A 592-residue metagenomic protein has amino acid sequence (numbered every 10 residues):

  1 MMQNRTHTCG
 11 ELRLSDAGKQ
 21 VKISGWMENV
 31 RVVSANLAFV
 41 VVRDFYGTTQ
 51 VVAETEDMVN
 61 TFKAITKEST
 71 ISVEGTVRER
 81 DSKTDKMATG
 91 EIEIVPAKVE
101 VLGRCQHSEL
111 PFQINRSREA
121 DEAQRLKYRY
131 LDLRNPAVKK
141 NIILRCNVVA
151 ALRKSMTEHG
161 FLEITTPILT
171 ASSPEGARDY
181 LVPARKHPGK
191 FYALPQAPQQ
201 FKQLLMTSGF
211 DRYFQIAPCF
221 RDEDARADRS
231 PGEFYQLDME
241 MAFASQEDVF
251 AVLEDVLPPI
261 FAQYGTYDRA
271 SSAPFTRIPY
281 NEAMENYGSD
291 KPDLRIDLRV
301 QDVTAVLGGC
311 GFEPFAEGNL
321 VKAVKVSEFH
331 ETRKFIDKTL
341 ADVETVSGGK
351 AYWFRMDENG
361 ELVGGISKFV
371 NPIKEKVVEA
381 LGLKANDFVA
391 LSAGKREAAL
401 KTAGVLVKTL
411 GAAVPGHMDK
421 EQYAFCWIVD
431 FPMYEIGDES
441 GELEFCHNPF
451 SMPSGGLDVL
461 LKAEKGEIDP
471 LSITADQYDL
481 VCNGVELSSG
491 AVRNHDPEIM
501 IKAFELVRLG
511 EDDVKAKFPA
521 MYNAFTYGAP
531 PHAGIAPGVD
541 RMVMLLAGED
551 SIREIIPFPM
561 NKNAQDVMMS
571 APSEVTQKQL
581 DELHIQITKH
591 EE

Functional and structural regions predicted by a protein language model:
M1-E592: Class II aminoacyl-tRNA synthetase catalytic cores and aaRS-like
